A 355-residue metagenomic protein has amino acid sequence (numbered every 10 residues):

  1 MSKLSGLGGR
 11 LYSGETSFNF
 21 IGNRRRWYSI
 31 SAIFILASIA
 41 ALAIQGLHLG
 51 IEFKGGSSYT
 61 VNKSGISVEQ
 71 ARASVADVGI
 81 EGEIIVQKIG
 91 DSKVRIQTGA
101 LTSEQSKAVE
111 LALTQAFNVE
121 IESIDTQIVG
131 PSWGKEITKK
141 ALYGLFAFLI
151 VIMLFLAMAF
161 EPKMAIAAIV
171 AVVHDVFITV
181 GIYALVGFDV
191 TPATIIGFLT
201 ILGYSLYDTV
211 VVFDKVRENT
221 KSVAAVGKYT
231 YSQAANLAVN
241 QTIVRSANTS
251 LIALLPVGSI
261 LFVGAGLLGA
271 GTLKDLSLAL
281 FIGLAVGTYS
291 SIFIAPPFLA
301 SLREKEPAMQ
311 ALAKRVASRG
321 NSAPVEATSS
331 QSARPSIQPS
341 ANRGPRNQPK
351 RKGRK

Functional and structural regions predicted by a protein language model:
M1-K355: A structural signal for conserved, well-ordered secondary-structure elements that form binding/interaction cores
